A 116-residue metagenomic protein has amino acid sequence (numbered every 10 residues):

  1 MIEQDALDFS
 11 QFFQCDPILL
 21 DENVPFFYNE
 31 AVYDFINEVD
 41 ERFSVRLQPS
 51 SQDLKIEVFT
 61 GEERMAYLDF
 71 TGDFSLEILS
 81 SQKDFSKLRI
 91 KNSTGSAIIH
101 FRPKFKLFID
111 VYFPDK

Functional and structural regions predicted by a protein language model:
M1-K116: Surface-exposed, interaction-prone regions used to assemble/regulate multi-protein complexes
